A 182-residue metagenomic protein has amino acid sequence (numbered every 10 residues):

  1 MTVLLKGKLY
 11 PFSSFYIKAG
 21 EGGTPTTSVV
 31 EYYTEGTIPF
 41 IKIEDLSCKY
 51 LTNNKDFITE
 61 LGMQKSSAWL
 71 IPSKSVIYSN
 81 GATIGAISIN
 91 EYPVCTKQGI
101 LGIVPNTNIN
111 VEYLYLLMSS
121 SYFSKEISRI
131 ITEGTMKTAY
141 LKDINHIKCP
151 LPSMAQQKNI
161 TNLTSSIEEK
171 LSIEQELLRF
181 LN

Functional and structural regions predicted by a protein language model:
M1-G23, C48, H146, P150-K158 (+1 more regions): Non-catalytic DNA-recognition/assembly elements of restriction-modification systems
M1-T2, I160-L171: Hydrophobic structural patches
G7, N108-I109, Y122, M154-A155 (+1 more regions): A generic structural signal for alpha-helix starts
S13, P72, E112, K158-T161 (+2 more regions): Generic alpha-helical structural signal
S13-C149: DNA target-recognition domains and sequence-specific DNA-contacting regions of bacterial/archaeal
